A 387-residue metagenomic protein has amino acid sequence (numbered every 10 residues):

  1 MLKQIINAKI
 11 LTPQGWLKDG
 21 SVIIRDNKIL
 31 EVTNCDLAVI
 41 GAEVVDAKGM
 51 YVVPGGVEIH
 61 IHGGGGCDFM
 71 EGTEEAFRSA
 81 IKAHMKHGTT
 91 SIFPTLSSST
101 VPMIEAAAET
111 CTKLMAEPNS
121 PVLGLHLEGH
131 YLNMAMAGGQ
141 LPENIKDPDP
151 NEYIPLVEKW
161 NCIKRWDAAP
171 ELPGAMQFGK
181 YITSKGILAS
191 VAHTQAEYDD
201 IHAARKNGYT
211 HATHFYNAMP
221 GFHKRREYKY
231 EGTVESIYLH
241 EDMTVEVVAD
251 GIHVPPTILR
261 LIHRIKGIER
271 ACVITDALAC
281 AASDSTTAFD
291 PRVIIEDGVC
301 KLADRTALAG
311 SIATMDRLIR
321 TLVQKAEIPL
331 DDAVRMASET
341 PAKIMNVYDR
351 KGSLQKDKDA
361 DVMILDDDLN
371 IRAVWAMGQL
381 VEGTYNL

Functional and structural regions predicted by a protein language model:
K3-I5, I10, Q14, A38-E74 (+2 more regions): Replace "His-x-His-based motif
G15-I24: A conserved glycine-rich beta-strand in the N-terminal activation segment of trypsin-fold
M50-V52, I59, F69-P121, N144-K159 (+1 more regions): Alpha-helical scaffold segments that flank or form the walls of functional sites
H62, R78-A107, S120-N133, W160-E171 (+3 more regions): Divalent metal-dependent hydrolysis catalytic cores, especially in the metallo-beta-lactamase
K82-F93, M134-K159, R205-T244, D284-L308 (+1 more regions): Active-site gating loops and adjacent loop-to-helix segments of metal-dependent hydrolytic enzymes
L127, I182, A212, L322 (+1 more regions): Conserved, mostly hydrophobic/aromatic
E158-S283: Active-site core of metal-dependent hydrolases
K229-V247, H263-T275, C280-L365: His/Asp/Glu-enriched, well-ordered alpha-helical/loop segment that forms or immediately abuts the divalent-metal
